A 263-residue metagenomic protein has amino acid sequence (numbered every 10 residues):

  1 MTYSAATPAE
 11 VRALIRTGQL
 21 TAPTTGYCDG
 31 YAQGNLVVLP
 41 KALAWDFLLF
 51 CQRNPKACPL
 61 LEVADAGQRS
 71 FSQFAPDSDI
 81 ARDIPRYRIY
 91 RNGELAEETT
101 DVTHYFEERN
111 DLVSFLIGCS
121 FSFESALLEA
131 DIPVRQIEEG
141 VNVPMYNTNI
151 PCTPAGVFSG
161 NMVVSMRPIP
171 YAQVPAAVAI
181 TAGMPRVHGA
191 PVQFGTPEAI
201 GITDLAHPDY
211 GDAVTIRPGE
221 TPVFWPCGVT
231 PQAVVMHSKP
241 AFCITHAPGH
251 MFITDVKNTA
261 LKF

Functional and structural regions predicted by a protein language model:
T2-I117, E129, V134, S159-F263: Metallocofactor- and cofactor-centric catalytic cores in central/energy metabolism, strongly enriched
E98, C119-F121, Q136-T153, Y171-A172: Active-site glycine-rich loop that binds ribose-phosphate moieties when present
F123-E124, Q232: Short, well-ordered alpha-helical microsegments
T153-S159: Contiguous alpha-helical scaffold segments within structured protein domains that host functional hotspots
